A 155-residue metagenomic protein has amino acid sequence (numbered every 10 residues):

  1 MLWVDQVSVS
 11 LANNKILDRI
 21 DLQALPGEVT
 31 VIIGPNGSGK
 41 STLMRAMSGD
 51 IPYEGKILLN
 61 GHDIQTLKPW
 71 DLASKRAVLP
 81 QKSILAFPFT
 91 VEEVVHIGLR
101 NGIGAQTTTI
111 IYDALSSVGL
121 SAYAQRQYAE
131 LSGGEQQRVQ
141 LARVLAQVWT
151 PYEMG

Functional and structural regions predicted by a protein language model:
L2-V4, I16-R19: Conserved structural motif at the start of ABC-family nucleotide-binding domains
A24, P52-D63: Conserved ABC transporter NBD signature motif
I33-P35: The feature captures the beta-strand-to-loop junction immediately N-terminal to the Walker
S48: Helix-to-loop junction immediately C-terminal to a conserved catalytic motif
D63-A77: ABC ATPase NBD coupling module
K82-H96, N101-A105: Conserved catalytic motifs of ABC-family nucleotide-binding domains
T108-Y123: Conserved ABC ATPase "signature" region
Q127-L131, E135: Conserved ABC ATPase signature
